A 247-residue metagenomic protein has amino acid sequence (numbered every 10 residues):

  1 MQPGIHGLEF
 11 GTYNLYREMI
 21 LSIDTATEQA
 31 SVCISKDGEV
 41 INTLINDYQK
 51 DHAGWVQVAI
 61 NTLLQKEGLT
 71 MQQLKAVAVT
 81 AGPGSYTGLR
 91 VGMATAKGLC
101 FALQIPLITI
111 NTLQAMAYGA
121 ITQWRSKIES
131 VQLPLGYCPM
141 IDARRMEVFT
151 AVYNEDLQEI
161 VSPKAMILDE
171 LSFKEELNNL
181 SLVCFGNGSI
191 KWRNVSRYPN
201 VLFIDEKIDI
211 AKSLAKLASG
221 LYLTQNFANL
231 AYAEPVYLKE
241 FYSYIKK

Functional and structural regions predicted by a protein language model:
Q2-P3, F10, L133: Cationic, low-complexity basic patches in intrinsically disordered or flexible, solvent-exposed regions
L8-F10, S126: Intrinsic disorder
Y13-A81: N-terminal beta-alpha supersecondary unit
E39, P106-I208, Y237, Y242-S243: Surface "functional belts" at beta-alpha junctions
L63-E67, A102, A120, A211-Y222: Stable alpha-helical structural segments in soluble proteins, enriched in small hydrophobic residues
A76-T112: DPxDG-like acidic metal-binding loop motif
I204-K247: Acyltransferase
